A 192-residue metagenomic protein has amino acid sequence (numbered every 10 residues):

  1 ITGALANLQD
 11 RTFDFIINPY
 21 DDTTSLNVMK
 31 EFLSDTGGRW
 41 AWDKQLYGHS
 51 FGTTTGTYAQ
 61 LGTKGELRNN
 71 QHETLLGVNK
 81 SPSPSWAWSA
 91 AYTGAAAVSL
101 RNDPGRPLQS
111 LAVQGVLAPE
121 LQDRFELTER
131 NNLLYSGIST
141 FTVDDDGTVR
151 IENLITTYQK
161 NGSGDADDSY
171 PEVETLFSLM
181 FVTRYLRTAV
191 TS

Functional and structural regions predicted by a protein language model:
I1-W86, A90-Y92, L100-R101: Polar low-complexity, Ser/Thr/Gly/Ala/Asp/Asn-rich disordered segments used for subunit assembly and tip/surface
T53, L61-S192: Extended basic-aromatic, gly/pro-enriched interface segments that bind polyanionic ligands
